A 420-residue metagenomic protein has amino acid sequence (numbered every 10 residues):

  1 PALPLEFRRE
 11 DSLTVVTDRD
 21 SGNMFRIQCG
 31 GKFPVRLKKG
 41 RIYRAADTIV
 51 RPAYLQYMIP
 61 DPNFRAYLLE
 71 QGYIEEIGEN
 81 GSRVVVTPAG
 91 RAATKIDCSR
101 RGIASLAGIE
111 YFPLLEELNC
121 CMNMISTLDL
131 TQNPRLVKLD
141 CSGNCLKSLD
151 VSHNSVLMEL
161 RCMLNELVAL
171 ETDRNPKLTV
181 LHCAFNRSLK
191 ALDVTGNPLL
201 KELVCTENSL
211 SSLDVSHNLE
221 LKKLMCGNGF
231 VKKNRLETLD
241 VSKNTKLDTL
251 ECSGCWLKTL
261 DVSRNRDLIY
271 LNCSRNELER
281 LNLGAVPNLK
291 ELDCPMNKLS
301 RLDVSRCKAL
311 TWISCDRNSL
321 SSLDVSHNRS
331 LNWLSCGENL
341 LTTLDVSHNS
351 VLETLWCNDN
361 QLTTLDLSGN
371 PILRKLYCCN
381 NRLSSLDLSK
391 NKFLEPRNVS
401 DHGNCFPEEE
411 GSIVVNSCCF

Functional and structural regions predicted by a protein language model:
A2-T14: Extracellular carbohydrate recognition and processing domains and analogous Trp-centered ligand-binding platforms
V15, C29-E117, P134, S155 (+8 more regions): N-terminal capping/linker segments that flank leucine-rich repeat
N23-F25: Exposed beta-strand face motif in extracellular beta-rich ectodomains
A93, L115, I125, L136 (+24 more regions): Conserved hydrophobic position(s) of the canonical leucine-rich repeat
T94-I96, L118-C120, L139-C141, L160-C162 (+11 more regions): Conserved hydrophobic beta-strand positions in leucine-rich repeat
R101, N123, N144, N165 (+12 more regions): Consensus "Asn ladder" position of solenoid repeat domains
L106, L128, L149, L170 (+10 more regions): Canonical leucine-rich repeat
